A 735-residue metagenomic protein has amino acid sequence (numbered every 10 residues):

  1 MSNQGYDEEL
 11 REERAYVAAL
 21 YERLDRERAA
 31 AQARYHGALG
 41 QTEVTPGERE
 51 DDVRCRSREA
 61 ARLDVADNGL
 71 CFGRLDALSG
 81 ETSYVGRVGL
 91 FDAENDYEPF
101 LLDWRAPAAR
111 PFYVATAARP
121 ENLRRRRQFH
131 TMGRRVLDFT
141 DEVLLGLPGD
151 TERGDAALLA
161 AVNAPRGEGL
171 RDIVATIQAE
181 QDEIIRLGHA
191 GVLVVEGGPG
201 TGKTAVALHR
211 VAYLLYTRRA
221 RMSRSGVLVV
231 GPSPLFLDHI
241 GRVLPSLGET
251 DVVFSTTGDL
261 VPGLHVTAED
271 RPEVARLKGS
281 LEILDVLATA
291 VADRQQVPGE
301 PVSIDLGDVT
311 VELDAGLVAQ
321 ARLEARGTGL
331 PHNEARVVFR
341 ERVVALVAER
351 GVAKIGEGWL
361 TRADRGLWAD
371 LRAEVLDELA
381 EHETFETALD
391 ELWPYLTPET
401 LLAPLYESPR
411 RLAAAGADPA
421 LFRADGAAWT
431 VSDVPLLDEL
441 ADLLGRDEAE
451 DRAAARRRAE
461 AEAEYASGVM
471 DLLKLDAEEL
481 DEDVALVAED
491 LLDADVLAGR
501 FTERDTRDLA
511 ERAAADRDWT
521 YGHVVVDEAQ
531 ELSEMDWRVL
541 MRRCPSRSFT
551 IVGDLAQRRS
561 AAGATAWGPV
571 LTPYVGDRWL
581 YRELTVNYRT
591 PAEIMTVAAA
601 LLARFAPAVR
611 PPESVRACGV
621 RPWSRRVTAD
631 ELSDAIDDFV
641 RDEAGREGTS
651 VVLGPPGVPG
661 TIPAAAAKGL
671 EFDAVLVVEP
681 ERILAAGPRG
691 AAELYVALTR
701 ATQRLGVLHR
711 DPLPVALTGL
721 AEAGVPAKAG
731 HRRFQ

Functional and structural regions predicted by a protein language model:
M1-R28, A38, T42, M132 (+8 more regions): P-loop NTPase Walker
M1-V174, A179-E183, V496, A729-Q735: Extended, charged low-complexity regulatory segments
D67-L70, L75-V114, G248-L313, R342-V343 (+2 more regions): Conserved P-loop NTPase-based nucleic-acid remodeling module centered on helicase motor cores
G154, L260-D270, V318-E324, D364-A369 (+3 more regions): Short acidic (Asp/Glu) and glycine-rich catalytic loops that position anionic groups and cofactors
N163, G226, V230, E273-S280 (+7 more regions): Hydrophobic alpha-helical scaffolding
A220, S225, P234-K278, L475-H523 (+1 more regions): Conserved helicase motor core of SF1/SF2 NTP-dependent helicases
E282-T387, E391-L396, T400-L401, C618-R621 (+6 more regions): Acidic, Mg2+-coordinating catalytic modules of nucleic-acid enzymes
D314-H523, S533-D536: Conserved helicase NTPase catalytic core signature
